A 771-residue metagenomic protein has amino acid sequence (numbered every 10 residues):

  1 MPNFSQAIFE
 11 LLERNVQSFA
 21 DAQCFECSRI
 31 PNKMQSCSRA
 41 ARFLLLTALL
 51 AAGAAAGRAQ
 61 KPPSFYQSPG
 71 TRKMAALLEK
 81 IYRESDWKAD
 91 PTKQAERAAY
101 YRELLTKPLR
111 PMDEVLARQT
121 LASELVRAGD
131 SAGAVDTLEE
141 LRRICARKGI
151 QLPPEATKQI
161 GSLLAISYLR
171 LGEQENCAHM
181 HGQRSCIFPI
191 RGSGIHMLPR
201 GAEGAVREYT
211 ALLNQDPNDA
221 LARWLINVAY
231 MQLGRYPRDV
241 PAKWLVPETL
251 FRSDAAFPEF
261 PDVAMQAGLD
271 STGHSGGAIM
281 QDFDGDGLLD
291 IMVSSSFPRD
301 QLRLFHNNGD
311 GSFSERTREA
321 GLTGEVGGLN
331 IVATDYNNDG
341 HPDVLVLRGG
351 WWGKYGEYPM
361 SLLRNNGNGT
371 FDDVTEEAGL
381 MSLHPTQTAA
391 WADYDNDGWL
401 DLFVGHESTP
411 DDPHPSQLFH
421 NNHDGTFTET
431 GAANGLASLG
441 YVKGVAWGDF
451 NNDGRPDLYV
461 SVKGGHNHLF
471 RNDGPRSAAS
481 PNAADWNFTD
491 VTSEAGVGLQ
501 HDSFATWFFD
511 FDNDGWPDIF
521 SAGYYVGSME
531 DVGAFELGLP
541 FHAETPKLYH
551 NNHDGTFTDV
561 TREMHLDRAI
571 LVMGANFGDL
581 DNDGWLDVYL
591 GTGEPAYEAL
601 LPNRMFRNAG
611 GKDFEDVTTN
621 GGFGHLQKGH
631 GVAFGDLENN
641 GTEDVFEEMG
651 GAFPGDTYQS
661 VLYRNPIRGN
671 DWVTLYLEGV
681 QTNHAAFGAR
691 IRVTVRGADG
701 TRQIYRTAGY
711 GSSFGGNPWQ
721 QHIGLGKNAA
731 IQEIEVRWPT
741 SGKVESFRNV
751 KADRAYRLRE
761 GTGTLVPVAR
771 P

Functional and structural regions predicted by a protein language model:
M1-N32: N-lobe entry segment of adenylate-forming
F65-S85, P111-S123, E155-R191, L221-N227: Amphipathic alpha-helical repeat scaffolds of TPR domains
S85-R102, G129-I144, L198-V206, D254: Helix-turn-helix repeat elements of alpha-solenoid scaffolds
E140-K158, I166-A211, R235-D254, L539: Short coil/linker segments at helix-helix boundaries
R238-G273, H306-V326, L363-H384, P415 (+9 more regions): Blade-edge motifs of beta-propeller repeat domains
G276-G285, H306, E319, G328-N338 (+11 more regions): Beta-propeller blade termini
A278, D290-S295, V344-R348, L402-E407 (+6 more regions): Hydrophobic beta-strand segments that make up the repeating blades of beta-propeller and related beta-repeat
D613-E615, T619-K628, A633, L637-P771: Gly/Ser/Thr/Pro-enriched helix-cap/hinge segments flanking short amphipathic alpha-helices
